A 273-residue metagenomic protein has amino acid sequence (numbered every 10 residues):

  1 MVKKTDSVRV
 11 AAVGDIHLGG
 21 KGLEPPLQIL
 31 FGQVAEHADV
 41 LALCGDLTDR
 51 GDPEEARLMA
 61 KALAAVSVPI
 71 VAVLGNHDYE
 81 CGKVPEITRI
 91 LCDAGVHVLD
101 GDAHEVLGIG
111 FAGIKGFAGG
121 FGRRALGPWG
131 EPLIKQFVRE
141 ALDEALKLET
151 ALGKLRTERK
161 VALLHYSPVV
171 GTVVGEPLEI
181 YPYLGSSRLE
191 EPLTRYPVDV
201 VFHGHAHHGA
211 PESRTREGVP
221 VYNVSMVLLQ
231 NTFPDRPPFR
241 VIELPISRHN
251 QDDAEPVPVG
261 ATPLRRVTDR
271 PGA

Functional and structural regions predicted by a protein language model:
M1-V68, Y79-G82, I134, V138 (+3 more regions): N-terminal active-site segment of His-dependent metallophosphoesterases
V2-D6, E105, V174, E179 (+2 more regions): Binuclear metal-dependent phosphoesterase catalytic core
S7-H17, G108-G120, V161-L163, P220-M226: Active-site-proximal beta-strand elements of phosphoester/diester hydrolases
A12-G14, L41-D46, I70-N76, H97-G101 (+3 more regions): Active-site neighborhood of phospho(di)ester-bond hydrolases with catalytic His/Asp-centered motifs
G22-P26, L47-A64, L74, Y79-A94 (+4 more regions): Metal-dependent catalytic neighborhoods of phosphoester/phosphodiester hydrolases
A35, K61-S67, L155, L193-Y196 (+1 more regions): Short, conserved loop/helix-junction motifs that constitute active-site signature segments in enzyme catalytic cores
M59, G127-P128, P132, L155-P197: Active-site-proximal segments of metal-dependent phosphoesterases and phosphodiesterases across multiple
I109-T157, P182-S187, P237, L244: Binuclear metal-dependent hydrolase catalytic cores centered on His/Asp/Glu-rich metal-binding motifs
